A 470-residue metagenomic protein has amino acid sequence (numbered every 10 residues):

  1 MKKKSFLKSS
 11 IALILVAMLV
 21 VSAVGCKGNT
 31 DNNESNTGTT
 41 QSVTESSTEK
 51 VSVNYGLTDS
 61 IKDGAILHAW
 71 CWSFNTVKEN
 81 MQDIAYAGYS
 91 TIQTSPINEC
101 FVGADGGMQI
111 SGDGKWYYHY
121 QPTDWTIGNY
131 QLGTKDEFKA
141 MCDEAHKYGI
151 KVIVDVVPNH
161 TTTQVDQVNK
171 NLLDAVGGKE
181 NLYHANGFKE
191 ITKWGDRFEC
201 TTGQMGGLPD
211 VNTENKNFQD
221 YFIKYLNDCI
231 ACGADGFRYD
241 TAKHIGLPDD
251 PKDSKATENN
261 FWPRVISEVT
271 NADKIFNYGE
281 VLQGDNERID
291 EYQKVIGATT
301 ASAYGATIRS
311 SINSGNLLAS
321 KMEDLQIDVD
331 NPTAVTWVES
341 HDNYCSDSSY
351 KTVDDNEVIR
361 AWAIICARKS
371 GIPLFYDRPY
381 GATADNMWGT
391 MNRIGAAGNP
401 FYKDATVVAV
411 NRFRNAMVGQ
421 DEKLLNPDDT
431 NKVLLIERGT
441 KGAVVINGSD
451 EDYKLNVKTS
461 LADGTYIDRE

Functional and structural regions predicted by a protein language model:
M1-F6: N-terminal secretory signal peptides that target proteins for export/translocation
L7-K27: Sec-dependent N-terminal signal peptides of Gram-positive bacterial secreted proteins and lipoproteins
V21-S46: Sec-dependent signal peptide cleavage junction
E45, E49-A65, K78-A85, P96-Y120 (+2 more regions): Active-site-proximal helices and loops of the catalytic beta/alpha 8
E49, S60-G64, C100-D143, D174-N212: Aromatic- and acidic-residue-enriched carbohydrate-binding clefts of CAZyme catalytic domains
A65-N75, L208-D220: Active-site mouth loops of central-metabolism enzymes
I97-V102, V156-L173: Aromatic-lined carbohydrate-binding surfaces of glycoside hydrolases
Y130-D166: Substrate-binding cleft of carbohydrate-active enzyme catalytic domains
